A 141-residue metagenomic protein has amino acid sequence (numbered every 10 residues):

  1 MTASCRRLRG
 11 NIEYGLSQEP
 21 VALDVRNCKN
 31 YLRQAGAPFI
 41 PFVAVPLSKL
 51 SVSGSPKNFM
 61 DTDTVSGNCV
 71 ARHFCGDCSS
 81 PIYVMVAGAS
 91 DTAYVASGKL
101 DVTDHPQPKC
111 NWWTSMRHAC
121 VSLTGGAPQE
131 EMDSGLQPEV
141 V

Functional and structural regions predicted by a protein language model:
M1-R6, N11-V141: A short Gly-Trp-Pro
